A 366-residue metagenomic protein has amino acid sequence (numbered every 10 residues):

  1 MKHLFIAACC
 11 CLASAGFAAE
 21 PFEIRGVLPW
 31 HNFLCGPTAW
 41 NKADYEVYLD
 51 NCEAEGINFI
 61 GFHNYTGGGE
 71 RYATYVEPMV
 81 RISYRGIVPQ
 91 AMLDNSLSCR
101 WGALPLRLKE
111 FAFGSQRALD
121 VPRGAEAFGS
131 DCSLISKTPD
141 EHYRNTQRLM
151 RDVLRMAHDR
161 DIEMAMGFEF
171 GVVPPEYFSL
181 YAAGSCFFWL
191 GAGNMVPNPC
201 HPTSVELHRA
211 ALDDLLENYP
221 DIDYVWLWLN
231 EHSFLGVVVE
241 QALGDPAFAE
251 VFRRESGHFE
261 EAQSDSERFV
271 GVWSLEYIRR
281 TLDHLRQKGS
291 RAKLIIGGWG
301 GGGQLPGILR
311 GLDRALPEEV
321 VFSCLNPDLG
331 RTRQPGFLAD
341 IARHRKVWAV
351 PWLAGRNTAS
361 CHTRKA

Functional and structural regions predicted by a protein language model:
H3-A13: Sec-dependent N-terminal signal peptides
A13-S14, E163: Local alpha-helix boundary/kink/capping signal
G16-A19: Boundary at the C-terminal end of the N-terminal hydrophobic targeting segment
F22-N41, C52: Active-site-adjacent substrate/metal-binding segments within catalytic domains of carbohydrate-active enzymes
W30-N32, E53, N58-Y65, G69-G124 (+2 more regions): Catalytic-core regions of glycoside hydrolase
K42-D44, K365: Short intrinsically disordered coil segments
D44-A54: Active-site-adjacent structural elements in enzyme catalytic domains
